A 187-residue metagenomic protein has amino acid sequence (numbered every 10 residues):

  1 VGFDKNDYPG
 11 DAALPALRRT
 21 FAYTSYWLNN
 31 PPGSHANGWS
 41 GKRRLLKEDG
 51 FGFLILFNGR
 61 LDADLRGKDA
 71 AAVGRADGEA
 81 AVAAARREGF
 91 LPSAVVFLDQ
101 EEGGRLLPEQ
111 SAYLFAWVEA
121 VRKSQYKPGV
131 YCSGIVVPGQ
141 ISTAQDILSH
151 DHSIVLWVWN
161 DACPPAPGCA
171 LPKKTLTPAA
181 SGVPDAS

Functional and structural regions predicted by a protein language model:
V1-S124: Substrate-binding cleft of extracellular glycoside hydrolase catalytic domains
D11-L14, R18, D77-P92, G103-S187: Surface-exposed substrate-engagement region within the catalytic domains of secreted or surface-exposed extracellular
